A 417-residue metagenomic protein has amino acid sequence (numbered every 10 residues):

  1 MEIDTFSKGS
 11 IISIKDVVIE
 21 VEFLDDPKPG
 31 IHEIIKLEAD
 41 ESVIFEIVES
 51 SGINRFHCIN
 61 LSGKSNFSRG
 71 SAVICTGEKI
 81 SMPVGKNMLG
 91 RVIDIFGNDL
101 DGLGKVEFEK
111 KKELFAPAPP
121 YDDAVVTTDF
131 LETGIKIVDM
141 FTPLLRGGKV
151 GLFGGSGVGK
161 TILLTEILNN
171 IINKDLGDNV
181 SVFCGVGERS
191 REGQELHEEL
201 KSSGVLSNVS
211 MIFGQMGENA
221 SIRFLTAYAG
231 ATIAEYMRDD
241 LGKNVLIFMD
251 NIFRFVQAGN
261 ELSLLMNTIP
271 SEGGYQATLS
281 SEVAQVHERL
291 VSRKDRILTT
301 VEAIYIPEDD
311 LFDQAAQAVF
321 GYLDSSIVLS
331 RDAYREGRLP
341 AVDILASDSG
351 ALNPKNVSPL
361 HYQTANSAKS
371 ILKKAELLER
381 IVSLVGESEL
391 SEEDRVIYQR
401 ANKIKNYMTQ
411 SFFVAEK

Functional and structural regions predicted by a protein language model:
E2-S7, I14-T133: Acidic-enriched and Gly/Ser
I11, D16, G70, V92 (+8 more regions): Residue-level signature of catalytic and energy-coupling elements of molecular machines, predominantly ATP/GTP-dependent
N66, Y236, R254, L264-K417: Conserved catalytic/coupling modules of large nucleotide/cofactor-utilizing molecular machines
S71-V73, I80, L100-G148, I162-E166 (+2 more regions): P-loop NTPase nucleotide-binding/switch module
G134-E188, A231: P-loop NTPase nucleotide-binding module
P143-L145, I171-D178, K201-L206, Y236-L241 (+2 more regions): Conserved catalytic network of the ASCE P-loop NTPase/AAA+ motor domain
D178-N179, R189-Y236, L264-Q276, E282: Nucleotide-state-sensitive switch-loop elements of NTP-binding domains
S221-G259: Phosphate-binding/switch loop-helix module in NTP-utilizing enzymes
